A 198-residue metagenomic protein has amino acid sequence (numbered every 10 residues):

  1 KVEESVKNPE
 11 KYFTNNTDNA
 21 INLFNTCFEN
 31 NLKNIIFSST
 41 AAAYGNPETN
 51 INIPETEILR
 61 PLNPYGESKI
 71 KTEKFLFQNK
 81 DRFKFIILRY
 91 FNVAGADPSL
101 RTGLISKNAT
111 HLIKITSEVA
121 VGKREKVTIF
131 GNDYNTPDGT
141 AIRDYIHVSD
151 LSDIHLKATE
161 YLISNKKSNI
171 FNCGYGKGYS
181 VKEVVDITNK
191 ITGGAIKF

Functional and structural regions predicted by a protein language model:
K1-A96: N-terminal Rossmann-like NAD(P)+-binding domain of SDR-like oxidoreductases, especially those catalyzing
E3, E10, I21, T110 (+2 more regions): Residues in well-ordered alpha-helical elements
F13, L62-I70, T102-K114, D144-Y145 (+1 more regions): Short-chain dehydrogenase/reductase
F28, F77-D81, K107-A120: Basic phosphate/pyrophosphate-binding loop/patch that engages nucleotide-derived ligands
A41, L62, F91, S99 (+3 more regions): Short glycine- and Lys/Arg-enriched binding-loop motifs that mark or flank ligand-binding interfaces
E48-N50, D97-T102, A141-I142, V185: Short aromatic-enriched loop/helix-cap "lid" or pocket-rim segments at secondary-structure transitions that line
G95-D97, E160-Y161: Short regulatory "switch" loops immediately downstream of catalytic or recognition motifs within protein catalytic
K114-F198: C-terminal substrate-binding subdomain of Rossmann-fold SDR/epimerase-dehydratase oxidoreductases
